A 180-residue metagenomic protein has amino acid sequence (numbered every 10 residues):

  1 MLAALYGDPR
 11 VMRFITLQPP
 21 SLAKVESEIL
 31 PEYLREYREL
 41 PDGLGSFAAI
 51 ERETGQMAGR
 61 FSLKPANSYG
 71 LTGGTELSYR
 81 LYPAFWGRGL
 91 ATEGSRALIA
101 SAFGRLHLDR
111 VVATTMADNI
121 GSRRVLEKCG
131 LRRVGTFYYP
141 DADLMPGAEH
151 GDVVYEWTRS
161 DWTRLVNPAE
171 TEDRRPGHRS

Functional and structural regions predicted by a protein language model:
M1-R13, S46, I50-S180: Acyl-donor (CoA/ACP) binding surface of acyl/acetyltransferases
R10-L34, D42-S46: Conserved GNAT-fold acetyl-CoA-binding loop/helix
